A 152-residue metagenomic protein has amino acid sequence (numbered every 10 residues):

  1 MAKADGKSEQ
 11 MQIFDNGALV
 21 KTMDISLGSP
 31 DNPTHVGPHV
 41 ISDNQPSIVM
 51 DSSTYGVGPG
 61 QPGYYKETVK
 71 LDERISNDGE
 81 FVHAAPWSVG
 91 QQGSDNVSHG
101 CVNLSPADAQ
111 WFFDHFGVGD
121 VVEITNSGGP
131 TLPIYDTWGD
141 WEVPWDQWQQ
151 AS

Functional and structural regions predicted by a protein language model:
M1-G37: Cell wall/extracellular polymer interaction/catalysis modules
D5, S26-G28, S42, S76 (+1 more regions): A structural detector for beta-sheet-dominated domains
S8, T22, P38, S42 (+1 more regions): Extracytoplasmic/secreted envelope proteins and their assembly/folding machinery, especially bacterial periplasmic
M11, I41, E73: Conserved hydrophobic/aromatic pocket- or pore-lining residues that grip, position, or stack substrates in active sites
Q12-K21, V49-G60: Short, charged, low-hydrophobicity "junction" segments
G17, S47, G128-T131: Short, charged beta-turn/beta-strand-edge "cap" motif at the junction between a beta-strand and an adjacent loop
P33-V36, S52-S152: Exported/periplasmic cell-wall-interacting domains
H39-S53: Short, solvent-exposed cationic patches
